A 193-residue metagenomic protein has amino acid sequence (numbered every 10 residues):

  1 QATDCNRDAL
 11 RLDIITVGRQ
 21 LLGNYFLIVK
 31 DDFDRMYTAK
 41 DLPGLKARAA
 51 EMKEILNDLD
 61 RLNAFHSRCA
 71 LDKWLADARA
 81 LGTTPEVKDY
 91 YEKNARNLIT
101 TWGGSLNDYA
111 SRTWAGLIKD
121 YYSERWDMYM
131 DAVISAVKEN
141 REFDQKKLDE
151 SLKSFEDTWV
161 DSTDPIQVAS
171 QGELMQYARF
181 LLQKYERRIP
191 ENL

Functional and structural regions predicted by a protein language model:
Q1-L193: Catalytic domains of carbohydrate-active enzymes that cleave complex glycans
